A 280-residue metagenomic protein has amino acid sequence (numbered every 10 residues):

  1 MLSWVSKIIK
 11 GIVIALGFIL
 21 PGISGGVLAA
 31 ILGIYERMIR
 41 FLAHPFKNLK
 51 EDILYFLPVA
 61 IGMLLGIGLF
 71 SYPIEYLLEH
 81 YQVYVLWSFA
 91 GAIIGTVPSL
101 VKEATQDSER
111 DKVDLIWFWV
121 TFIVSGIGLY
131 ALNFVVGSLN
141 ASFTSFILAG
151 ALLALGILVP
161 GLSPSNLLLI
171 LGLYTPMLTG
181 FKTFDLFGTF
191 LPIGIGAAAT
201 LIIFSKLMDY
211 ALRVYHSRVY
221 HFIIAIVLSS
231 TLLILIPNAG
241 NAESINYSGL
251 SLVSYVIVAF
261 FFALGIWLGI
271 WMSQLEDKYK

Functional and structural regions predicted by a protein language model:
M1-L20, S24-K280: Multi-pass membrane proteins that catalyze or facilitate reactions on polyprenyl-/lipid-phosphate substrates and their
